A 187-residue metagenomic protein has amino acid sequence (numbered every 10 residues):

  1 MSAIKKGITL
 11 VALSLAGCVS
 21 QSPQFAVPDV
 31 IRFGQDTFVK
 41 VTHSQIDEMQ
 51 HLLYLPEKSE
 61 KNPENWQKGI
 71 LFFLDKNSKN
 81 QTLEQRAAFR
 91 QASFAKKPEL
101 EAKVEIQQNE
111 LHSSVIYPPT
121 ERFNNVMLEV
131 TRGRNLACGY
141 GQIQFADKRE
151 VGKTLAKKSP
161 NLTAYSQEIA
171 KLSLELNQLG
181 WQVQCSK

Functional and structural regions predicted by a protein language model:
S2-L10: Sec-dependent signal peptide recognition, specifically the positively charged N-region followed immediately by
V19-Q21: Bacterial signal peptide processing site
P23-W66: N-terminal export/targeting and maturation segments
V30, H43, L100-I106, G133: Short, exposed beta-strand/loop patches in secreted or surface proteins that constitute
T42, F94-P98, S173-L176, G180: Sec/Tat-exported extracytoplasmic proteins
K58-F123: Conserved polar/disulfide-associated segments of primarily extracytoplasmic proteins
V115-K187: Short, well-structured beta-strand
